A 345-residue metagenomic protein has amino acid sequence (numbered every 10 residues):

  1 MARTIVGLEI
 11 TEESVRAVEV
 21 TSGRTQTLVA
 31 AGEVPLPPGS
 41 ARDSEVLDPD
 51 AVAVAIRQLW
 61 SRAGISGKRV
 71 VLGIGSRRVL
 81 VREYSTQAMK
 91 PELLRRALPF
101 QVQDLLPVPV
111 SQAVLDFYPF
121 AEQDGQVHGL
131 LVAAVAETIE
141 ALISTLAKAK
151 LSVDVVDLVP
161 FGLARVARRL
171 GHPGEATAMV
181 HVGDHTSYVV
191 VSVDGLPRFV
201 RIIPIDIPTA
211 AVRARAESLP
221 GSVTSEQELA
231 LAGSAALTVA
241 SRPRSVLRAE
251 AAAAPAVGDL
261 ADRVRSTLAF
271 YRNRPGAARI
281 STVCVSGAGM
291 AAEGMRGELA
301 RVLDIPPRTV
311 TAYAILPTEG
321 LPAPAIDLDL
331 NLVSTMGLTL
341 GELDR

Functional and structural regions predicted by a protein language model:
M1-R345: Hydrophobic/aromatic-enriched cytosolic interaction surfaces used to assemble or bind macromolecules
